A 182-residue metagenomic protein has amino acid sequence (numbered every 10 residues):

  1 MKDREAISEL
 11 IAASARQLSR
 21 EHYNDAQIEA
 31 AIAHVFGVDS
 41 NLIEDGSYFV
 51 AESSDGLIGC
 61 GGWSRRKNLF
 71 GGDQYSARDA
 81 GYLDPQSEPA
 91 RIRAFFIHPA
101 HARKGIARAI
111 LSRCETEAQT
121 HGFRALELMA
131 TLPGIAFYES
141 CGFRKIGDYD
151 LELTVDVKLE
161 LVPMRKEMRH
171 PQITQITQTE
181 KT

Functional and structural regions predicted by a protein language model:
M1-E9: A short beta-loop-alpha structural element at the N-terminal edge of CoA-dependent acyl/N-acetyltransferase catalytic
A12-V38: Conserved GNAT-fold acetyl-CoA-binding loop/helix
D45, E52, I58-A102, S112 (+2 more regions): Conserved acyl-donor/pantetheine-binding loop and adjacent beta-alpha core of acyl/acetyltransferases and related
E52-S54, K166-E167: Active-site beta-strand termini and strand-to-loop segments that position acidic
G105-A107: Conserved G/P- and acidic residue-centered "switch" motifs that form tight phosphate/ATP-binding loops in soluble
R124, M129-I135, C141, G147-I176: C-terminal "cap" of GNAT-fold acetyltransferases
E180-K181: Short, intrinsically disordered C-terminal tails of secreted or membrane-associated proteins
